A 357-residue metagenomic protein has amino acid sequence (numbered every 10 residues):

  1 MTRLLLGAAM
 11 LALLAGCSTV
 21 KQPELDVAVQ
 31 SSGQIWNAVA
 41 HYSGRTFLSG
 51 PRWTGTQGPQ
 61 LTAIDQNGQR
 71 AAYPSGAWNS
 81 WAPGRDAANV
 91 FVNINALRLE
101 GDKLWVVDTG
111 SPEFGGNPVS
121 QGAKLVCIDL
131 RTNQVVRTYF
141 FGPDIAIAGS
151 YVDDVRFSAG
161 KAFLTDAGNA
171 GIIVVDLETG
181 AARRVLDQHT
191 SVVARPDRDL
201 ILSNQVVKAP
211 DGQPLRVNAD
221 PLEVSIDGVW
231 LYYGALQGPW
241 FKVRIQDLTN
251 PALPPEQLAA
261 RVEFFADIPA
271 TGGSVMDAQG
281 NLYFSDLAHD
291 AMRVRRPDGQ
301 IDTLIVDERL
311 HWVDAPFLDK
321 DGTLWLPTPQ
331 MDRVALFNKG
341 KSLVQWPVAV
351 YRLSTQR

Functional and structural regions predicted by a protein language model:
A28-P59: Beta-strand-rich domains and repeat architectures in extracellular enzymes and scaffolds, especially beta-propellers
S32-S43, R85-G101, V107, D144-K161 (+3 more regions): Beta-rich, blade/repeat-based domains predominating in secreted/periplasmic proteins but also intracellular
L48-G55, V106-G110, L164-G168, S225 (+4 more regions): Conserved beta-strand positions in repeat-built beta-propeller and related beta-rich domains
L48-S80, G115-N117, D129-R131: Beta-propeller domains
N67-E113, P118, A123-K124, R137-I145: Blade-loop segments of beta-propeller domains
R70-N79, V136-F140, R183-R198, N250-F265 (+1 more regions): Beta-propeller fold detector
R131, L177-A182, H189-S191, V243-P254 (+1 more regions): Short loop/turn segments immediately following beta-strands, especially the blade-tip and inter-blade linker loops
S225-I245, A259-I301, D307, V313-D314: Loop/turn-rich, solvent-exposed surfaces of beta-rich toroidal or solenoidal domains
